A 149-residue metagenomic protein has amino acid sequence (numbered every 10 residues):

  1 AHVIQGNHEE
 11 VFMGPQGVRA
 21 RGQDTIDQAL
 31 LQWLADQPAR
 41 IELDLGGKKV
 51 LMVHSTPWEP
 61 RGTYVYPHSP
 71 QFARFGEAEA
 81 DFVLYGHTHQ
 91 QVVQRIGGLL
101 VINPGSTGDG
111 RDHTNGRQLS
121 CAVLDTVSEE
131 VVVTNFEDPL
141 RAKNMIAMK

Functional and structural regions predicted by a protein language model:
A1-L84, T88-R95, L99: Conserved catalytic scaffold of divalent metal-dependent phosphoesterases
Q94-K149: Acidic, His/Gly-rich catalytic cores of divalent-metal-dependent hydrolytic chemistry
